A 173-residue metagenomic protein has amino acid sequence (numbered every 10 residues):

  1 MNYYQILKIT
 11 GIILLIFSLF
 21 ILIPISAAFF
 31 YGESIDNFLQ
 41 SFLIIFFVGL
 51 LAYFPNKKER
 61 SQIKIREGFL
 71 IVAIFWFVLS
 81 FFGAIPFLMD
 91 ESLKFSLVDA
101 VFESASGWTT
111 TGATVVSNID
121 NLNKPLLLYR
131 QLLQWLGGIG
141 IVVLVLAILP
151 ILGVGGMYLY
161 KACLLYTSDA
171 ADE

Functional and structural regions predicted by a protein language model:
M1-D99: N-terminal alpha-helical transmembrane segments of multi-pass membrane transport and channel/translocase proteins
N2-K8, N121, P125-L128: Juxtamembrane loop-transmembrane helix junctions in multi-pass integral membrane proteins, especially the extracellular
N56-E59, L159-L164: Membrane-interfacial helix termini and the short, flexible loops that connect transmembrane helices in multi-pass
A73-I74, Y129-L132, L136: Hydrophobic alpha-helical transmembrane segments of multi-pass membrane proteins
S80-D120, K124, Q134-K161: Transmembrane-helix bundle segments that line or gate the permeation/cavity pathway in multi-pass membrane proteins
Y166-A171: Conserved small/polar residues in nucleotide/adenosyl-binding loops
